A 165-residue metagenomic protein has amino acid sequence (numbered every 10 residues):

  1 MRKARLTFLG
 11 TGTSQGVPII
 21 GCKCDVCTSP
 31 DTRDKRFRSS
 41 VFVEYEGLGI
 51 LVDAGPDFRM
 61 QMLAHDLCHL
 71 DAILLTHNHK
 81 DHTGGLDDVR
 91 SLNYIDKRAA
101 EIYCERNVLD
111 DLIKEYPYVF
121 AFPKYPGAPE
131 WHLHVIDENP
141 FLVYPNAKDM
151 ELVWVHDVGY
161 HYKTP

Functional and structural regions predicted by a protein language model:
M1-V52, P56-H65, H132-P165: Core dinuclear metal-dependent hydrolase active-site scaffold
T11, E105-N107: Cofactor-binding loop segments of dinucleotide-utilizing enzymes, especially the Rossmann-like FAD- and NAD(P)+-binding
T13, D81, D110: Active-site micro-motifs of SAM-dependent methyltransferase domains
F37-S39, H69, R98, P129: A generic structural signal for short beta-strands and their flanking turns/coil linkers
E44-Y45, G49-I50, D81, L92-K97 (+2 more regions): Noncatalytic linker/hinge segments flanking ATPase motor cores
G49-C104: Active-site metal-binding motif and surrounding structural segment of the metallo-beta-lactamase
D96-A100, V108-V135: Active-site neighborhood of divalent metal-dependent phosphoester bond hydrolases
